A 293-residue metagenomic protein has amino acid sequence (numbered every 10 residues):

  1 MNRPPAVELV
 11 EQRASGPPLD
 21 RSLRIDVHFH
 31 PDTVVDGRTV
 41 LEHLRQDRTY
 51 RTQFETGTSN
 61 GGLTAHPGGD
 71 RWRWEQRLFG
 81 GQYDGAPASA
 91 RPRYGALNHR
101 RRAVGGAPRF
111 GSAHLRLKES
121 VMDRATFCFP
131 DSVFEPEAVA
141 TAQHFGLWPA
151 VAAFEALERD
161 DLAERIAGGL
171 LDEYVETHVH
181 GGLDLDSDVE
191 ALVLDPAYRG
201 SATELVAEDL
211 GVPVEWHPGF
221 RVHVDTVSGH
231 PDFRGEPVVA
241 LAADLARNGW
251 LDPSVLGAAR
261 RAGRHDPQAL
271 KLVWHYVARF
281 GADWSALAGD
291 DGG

Functional and structural regions predicted by a protein language model:
R3-D26, T33, T52-R73, R77-L78 (+4 more regions): Active-site-proximal loop/hinge segments that shape catalytic or ion-binding/gating pockets
L23-H28, R91-R93: Short, exposed beta-strand "edge-strand" segments with a Pro/Gly-rich flavor and a Y/T-containing core
F29-P31, L97-N98: Pocket-edge structural micro-motifs
G37-L44: A structured, charge-rich N-terminal accessory region that forms the first stable segment of a protein and links
D84-G106: Extended catalytic/binding region for NAD+/ADP-ribose chemistry, centered on the ART fold
P92-R93, G111-L115: Generic beta-strand structural signal
